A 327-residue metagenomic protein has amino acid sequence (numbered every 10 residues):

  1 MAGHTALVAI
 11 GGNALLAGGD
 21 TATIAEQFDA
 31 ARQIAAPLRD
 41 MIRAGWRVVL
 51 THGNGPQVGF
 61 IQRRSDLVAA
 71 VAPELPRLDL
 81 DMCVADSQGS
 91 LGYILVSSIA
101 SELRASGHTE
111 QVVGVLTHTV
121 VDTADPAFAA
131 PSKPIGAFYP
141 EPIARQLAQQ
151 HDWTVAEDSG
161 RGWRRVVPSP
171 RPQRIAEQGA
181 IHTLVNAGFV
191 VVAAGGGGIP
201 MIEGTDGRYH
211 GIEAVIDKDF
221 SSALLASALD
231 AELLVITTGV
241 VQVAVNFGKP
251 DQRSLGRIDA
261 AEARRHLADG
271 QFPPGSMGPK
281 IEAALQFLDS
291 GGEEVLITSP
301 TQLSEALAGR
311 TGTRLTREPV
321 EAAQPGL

Functional and structural regions predicted by a protein language model:
A2-L327: C-terminal catalytic "cap/lid" subdomain
